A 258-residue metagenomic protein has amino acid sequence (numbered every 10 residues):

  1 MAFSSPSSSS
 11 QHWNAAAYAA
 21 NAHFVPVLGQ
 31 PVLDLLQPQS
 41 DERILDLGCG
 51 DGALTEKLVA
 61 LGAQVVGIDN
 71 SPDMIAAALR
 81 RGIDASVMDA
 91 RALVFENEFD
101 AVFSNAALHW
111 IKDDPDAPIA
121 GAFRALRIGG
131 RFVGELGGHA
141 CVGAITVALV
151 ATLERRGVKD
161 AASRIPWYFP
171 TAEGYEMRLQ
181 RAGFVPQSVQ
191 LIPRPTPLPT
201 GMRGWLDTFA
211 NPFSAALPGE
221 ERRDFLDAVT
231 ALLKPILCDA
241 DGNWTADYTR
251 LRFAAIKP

Functional and structural regions predicted by a protein language model:
M1-E42, A53-L54, M74-A77: Conserved class I S-adenosyl-L-methionine
L45-L93, A101, A117: Class I SAM-dependent methyltransferase SAM/SAH-binding core
A101-P115, L136: A short SAM/SAH-binding and catalytic strip from SAM-dependent methyltransferases
D116-R131: A short glycine-rich, Lys/Arg-flanked "PGG" loop and its adjoining helix->strand segment in the class I
V133-R156: Conserved class I S-adenosyl-L-methionine
W167-A182: Short alpha-helix
A182, P186-D241: C-terminal helical/coil "lid" or tail adjacent to the Rossmann-like core of SAM-dependent
D207, L251-P258: Core SAM-dependent methyltransferase catalytic element
